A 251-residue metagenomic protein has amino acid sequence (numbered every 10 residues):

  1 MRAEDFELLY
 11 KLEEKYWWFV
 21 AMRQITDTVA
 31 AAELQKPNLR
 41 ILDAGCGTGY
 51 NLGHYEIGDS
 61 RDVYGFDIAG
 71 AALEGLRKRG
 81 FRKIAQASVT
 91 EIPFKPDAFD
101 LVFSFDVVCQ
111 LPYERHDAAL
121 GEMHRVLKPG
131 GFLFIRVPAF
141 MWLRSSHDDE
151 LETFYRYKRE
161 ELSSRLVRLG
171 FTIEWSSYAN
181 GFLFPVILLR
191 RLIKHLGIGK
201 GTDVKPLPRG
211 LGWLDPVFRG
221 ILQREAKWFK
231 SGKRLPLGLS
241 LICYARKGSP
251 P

Functional and structural regions predicted by a protein language model:
M1-E91, K95, L101-F105, L120 (+1 more regions): Conserved N-terminal segment of class I S-adenosyl-L-methionine
E7-Y10, L133-Y155, E161-R165: Short, glycine-/aromatic-enriched active-site segment of Class I SAM-dependent methyltransferases
D106-Q110: Short catalytic micro-motifs in class I SAM-dependent methyltransferases
D117-F132: A short glycine-rich, Lys/Arg-flanked "PGG" loop and its adjoining helix->strand segment in the class I
F171-G181: Conserved S-adenosyl-L-methionine
L183-L222: C-terminal helical/coil "lid" or tail adjacent to the Rossmann-like core of SAM-dependent
I221-P251: C-terminal lobe and adjacent flexible extensions of AdoMet/dcAdoMet transferase-like proteins
